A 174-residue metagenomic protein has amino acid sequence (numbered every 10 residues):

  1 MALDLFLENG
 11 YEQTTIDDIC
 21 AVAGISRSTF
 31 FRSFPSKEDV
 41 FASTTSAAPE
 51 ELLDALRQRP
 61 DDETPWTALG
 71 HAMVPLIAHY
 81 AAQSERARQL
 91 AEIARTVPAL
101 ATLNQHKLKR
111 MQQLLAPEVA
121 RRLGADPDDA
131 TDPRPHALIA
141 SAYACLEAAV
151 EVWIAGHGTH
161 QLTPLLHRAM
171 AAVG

Functional and structural regions predicted by a protein language model:
M1-A2, I19, T44-A48, L52: Generic hydrophobic, amphipathic alpha-helix propensity
M1-I16: Short, amphipathic alpha-helix enriched in basic
F6, D18-A21, F30, L69: Append "Primarily bacterial transcriptional regulators
E8-Y11, G24, F31-S43: HTH DNA-binding helix-turn interface
S43, E50-L90: Hydrophobic alpha-helical connector segments
T44, A48, M73, K107-M111 (+1 more regions): Hydrophobic/aromatic residues within well-ordered alpha-helical segments
A99-G124, P133-A140, A148: Amphipathic alpha-helical packing segments from all-alpha helical-bundle domains
P117, R121, V152-G174: C-terminal peripheral helix-coil segments that are non-catalytic and often amphipathic
